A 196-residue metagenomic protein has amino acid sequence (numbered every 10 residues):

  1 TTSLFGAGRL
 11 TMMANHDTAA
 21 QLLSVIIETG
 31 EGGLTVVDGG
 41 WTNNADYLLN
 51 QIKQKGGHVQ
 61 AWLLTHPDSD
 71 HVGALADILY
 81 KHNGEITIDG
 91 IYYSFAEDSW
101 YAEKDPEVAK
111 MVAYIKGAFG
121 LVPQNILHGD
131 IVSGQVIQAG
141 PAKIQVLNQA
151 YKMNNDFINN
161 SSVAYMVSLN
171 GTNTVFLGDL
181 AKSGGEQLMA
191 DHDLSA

Functional and structural regions predicted by a protein language model:
T1-G57, Q124-S195: Core dinuclear metal-dependent hydrolase active-site scaffold
G33, G84-G90, Q124: A short helix->loop->beta-strand "cap" motif at the edges of active sites that frequently abuts
L48-N50, E103-V122: Short, aromatic/basic amphipathic alpha-helical patches
H58-D70: Metallo-beta-lactamase
Q60, D89, A196: Conserved acidic residues
P67, S94-W100: Short beta-alpha junction loops
V72-G84, W100-V112: Metal-dependent catalytic neighborhoods of phosphoester/phosphodiester hydrolases
I78-H82, Y114-G117, M189-L194: Mature extracellular/periplasmic domains of secretome proteins
